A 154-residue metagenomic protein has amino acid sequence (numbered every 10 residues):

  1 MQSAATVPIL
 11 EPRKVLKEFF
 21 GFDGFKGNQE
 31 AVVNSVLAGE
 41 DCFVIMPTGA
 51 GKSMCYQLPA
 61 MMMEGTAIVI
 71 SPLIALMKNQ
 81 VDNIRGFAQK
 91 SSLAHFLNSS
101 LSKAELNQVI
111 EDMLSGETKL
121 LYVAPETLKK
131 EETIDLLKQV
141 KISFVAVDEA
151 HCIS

Functional and structural regions predicted by a protein language model:
Q2-P47: Conserved pre-motif I regulatory segment
V33, Q57, N107-I110, I134: Short hydrophobic/charged patches on amphipathic alpha-helices used for structural packing and interfaces
G39-L58, I68-L73: Walker A/P-loop
D41-C42, G65-I68, E117-L121, K141-F144: Loop/turn-to-beta-strand initiation segments
A67-I68, I74-K130: Conserved nucleic-acid-binding Ia/Ib motif block in the N-terminal RecA-like helicase ATPase lobe
T118-K119, T127-K129, T133-S154: SF2 helicase catalytic motif II
